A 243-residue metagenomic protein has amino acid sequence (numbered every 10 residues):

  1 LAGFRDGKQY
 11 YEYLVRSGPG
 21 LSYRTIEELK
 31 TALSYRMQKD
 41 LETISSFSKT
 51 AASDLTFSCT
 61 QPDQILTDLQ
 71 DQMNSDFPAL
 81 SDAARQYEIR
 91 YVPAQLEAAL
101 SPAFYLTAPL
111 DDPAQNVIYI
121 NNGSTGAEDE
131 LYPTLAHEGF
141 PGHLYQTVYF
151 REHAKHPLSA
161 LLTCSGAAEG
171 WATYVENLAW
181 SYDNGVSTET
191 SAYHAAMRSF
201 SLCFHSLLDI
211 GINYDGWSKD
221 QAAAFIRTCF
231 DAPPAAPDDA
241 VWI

Functional and structural regions predicted by a protein language model:
L1-I243: N-terminal maturation segment of proteins
